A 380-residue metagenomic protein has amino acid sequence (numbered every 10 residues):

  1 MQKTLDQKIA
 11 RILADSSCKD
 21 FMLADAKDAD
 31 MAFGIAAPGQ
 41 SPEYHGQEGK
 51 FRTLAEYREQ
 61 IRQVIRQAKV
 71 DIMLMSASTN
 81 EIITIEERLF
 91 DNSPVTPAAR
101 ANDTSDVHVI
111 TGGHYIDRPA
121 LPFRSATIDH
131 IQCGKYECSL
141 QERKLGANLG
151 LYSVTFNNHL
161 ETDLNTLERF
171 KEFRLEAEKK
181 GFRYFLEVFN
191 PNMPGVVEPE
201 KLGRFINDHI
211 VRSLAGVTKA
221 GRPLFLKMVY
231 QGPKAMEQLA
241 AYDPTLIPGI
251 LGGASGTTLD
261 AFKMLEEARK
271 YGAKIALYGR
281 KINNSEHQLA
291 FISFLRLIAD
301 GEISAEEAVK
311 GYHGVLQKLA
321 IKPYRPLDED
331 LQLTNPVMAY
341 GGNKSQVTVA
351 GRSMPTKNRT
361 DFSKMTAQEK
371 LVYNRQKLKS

Functional and structural regions predicted by a protein language model:
M1-N158, H313: Alpha/beta catalytic barrel-like cores
D25-K27, S76-A77, A99-D103, F156 (+4 more regions): A cross-domain feature marking catalytic cores of carbohydrate-active enzymes and several ubiquitous metabolic/repair
K69, N92-T96, K219-R222, A241-G249 (+1 more regions): Glycine-enriched alpha-helix->loop->beta-strand junction motifs that scaffold or abut catalytic
I72-S78, R100, S153-T166, F185 (+1 more regions): Catalytic beta/alpha-barrel core
T79-L89, V109-T111, L160-E176, Y230-D243 (+2 more regions): Active-site-adjacent beta->alpha loops and helix N-cap segments on the catalytic face of soluble alpha/beta enzymes
G252-S255, Y271-Q288: Glycine-rich phosphate-binding active-site loops on the catalytic face of alpha/beta enzymes
R269, N283-P336: C-terminal helical cap(s) of enzyme catalytic domains, especially alpha/beta-barrels
R352-S380: Terminal short linear interaction segments
